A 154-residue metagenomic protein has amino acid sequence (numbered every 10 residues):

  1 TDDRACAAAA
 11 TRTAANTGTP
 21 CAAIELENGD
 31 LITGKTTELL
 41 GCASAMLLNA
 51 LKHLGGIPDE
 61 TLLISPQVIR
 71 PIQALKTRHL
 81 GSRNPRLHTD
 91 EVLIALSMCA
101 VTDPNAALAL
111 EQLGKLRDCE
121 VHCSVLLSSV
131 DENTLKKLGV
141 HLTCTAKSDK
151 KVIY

Functional and structural regions predicted by a protein language model:
D2, E38, C42, S97-N105: Catalytic cores of large soluble enzymes that bind and process phosphate-bearing ligands
D3-N84: Conserved mixed alpha/beta catalytic, RNA-binding, or beta-rich assembly cores of soluble enzyme, regulatory
A9-R12, N16, D59-L62, Q67-Y154: C-terminal binding/interaction regions
